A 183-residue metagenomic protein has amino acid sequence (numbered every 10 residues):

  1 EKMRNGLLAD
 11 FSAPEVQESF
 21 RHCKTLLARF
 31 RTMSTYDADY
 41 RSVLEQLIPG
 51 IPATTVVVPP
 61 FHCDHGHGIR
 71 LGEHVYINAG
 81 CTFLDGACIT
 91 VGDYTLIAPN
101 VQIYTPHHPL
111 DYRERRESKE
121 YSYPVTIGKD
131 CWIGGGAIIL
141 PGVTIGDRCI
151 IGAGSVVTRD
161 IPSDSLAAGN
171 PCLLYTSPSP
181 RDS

Functional and structural regions predicted by a protein language model:
E1-N5: Charged, compositionally biased N-terminal leader segments and the immediate start of the first structured element
L8-A9, P14-G68: Extended, small-residue-rich solenoid/repeat segments and analogous flexible loops that form exposed scaffolds
F11, Y112-R113: Short, hydrophobic secondary-structure boundary micro-motifs
A53, V58-P59, D64-H67, G72-E73 (+13 more regions): Left-handed beta-helix
H108: Histidine-centered active-site/metal-ligand motif
R115-S118: SAM-dependent methyltransferase catalytic-core segment centered on the flexible catalytic loop and adjoining short
P171: Walker B catalytic motif
Y175-D182: Conserved small/polar residues in nucleotide/adenosyl-binding loops
